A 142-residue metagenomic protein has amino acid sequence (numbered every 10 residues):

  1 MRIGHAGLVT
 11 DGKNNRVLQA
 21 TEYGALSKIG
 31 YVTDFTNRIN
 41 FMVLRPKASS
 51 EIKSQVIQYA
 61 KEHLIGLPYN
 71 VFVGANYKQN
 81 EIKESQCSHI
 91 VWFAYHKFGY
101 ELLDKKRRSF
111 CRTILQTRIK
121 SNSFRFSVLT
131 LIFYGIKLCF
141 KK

Functional and structural regions predicted by a protein language model:
M1-K47, V71-I82: Glycine-rich catalytic cores of cysteine/serine-nucleophile enzymes that process amide/ester linkages in cell-envelope
T10-L18, E22-Y23, L44-V56, N122-K137 (+1 more regions): Intrinsically disordered, low-complexity, Pro/Ser/Thr/Asn/Gly/Ala-rich spacer/linker segments adjacent to signal
R16, Y69, Y100-L103: Secondary-structure boundary/capping residues
D34-F35, Q58-A60, I119: General N-terminal targeting signals
M42-F98: Long, low-complexity intrinsically disordered regions
K78-K142: Activation targets extended, charge/polar-rich intrinsically disordered C-terminal tails
